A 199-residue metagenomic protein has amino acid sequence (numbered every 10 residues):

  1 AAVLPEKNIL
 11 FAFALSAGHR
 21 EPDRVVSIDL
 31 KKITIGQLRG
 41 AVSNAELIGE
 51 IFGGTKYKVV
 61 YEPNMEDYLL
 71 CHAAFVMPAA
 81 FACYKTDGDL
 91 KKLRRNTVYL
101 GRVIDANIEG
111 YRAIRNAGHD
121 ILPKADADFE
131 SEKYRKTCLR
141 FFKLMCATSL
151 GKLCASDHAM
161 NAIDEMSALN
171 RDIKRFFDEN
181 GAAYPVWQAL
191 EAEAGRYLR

Functional and structural regions predicted by a protein language model:
A1-V26: Rossmann-like NAD(P)(H) cofactor-binding subdomain of soluble oxidoreductases
V3-N8, S27-L122: Internal alpha-helical scaffold of NAD(P)-dependent oxidoreductase catalytic cores
F13-G18, A74-P78, A82-Y84, M166 (+1 more regions): Long, contiguous hydrophobic alpha-helical segments, chiefly transmembrane helices and signal peptides
F13-G18, R39, M65-D67, A79 (+2 more regions): Glycine-rich beta-alpha junction loops
H19-D23, L69-A74, K133-R135, Y197-R199: Short, solvent-exposed polar/charged micro-motifs at secondary-structure junctions
P22-S27, T55, C83-G88, C146-K152 (+1 more regions): Short amphipathic alpha-helical segments, especially helix-boundary/capping motifs
I108-Y111, R115-R199: NAD(P)-dependent Rossmann-like dehydrogenase/reductase catalytic/cofactor-binding core
